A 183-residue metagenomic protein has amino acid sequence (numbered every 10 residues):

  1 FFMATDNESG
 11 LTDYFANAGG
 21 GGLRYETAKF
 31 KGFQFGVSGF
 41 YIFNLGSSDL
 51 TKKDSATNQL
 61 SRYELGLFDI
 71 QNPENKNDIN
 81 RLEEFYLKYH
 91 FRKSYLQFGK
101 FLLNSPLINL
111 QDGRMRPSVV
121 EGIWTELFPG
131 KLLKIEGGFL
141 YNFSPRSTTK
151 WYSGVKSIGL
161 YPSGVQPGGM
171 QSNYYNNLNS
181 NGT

Functional and structural regions predicted by a protein language model:
F1, V37-Y41, F98-K100, G137-Y141: Transmembrane beta-barrel strands of outer-membrane/channel proteins
F2-A18, D54: Surface-exposed strand-loop-strand hairpins of Gram-negative outer-membrane beta-barrel proteins
N7-L11, I70-P73, I108-Q111, N176-L178: Extracellular loop and loop/strand-boundary signature of outer-membrane beta-barrel proteins
A16, R114-T183: Signature for the C-terminal beta-barrel architecture of outer-membrane proteins
G20-G22, E83-Y86, G122-W124, T183: Membrane-embedded beta-strand positions in outer-membrane beta-barrel channels/transporters
E26-A28, K88-R92, E126-G130, T183: Structural signature of outer-membrane beta-barrel channels/translocons
G32-F35, K93-Q97, L132-I135: Repeated loop/turn-to-beta-strand initiation elements of outer-membrane beta-barrel proteins
K88-L103: Surface-exposed extracellular loop regions of Gram-negative outer-membrane beta-barrel proteins
